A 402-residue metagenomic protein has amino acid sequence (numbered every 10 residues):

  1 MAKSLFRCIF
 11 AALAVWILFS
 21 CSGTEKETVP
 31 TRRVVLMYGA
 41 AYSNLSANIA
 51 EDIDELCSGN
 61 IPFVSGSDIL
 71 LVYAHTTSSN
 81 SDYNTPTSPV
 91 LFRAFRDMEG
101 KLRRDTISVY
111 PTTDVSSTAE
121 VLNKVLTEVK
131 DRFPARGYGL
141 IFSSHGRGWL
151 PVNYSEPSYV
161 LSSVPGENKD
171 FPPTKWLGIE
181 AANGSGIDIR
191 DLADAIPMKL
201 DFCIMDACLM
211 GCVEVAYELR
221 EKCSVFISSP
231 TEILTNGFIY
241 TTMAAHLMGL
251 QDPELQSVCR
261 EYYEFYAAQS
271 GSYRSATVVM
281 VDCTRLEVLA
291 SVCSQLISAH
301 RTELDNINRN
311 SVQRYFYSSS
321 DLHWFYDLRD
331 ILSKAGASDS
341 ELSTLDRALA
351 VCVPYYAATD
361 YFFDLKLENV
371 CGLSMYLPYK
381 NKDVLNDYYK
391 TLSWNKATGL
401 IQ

Functional and structural regions predicted by a protein language model:
M1-I9: Bacterial N-terminal signal peptides that target proteins for export
A12-V15: Short, linear, compositionally biased motifs with a strong N-terminal bias
I17-S20: C-terminal motif of bacterial Sec signal peptides marking the signal peptidase cleavage site
S22-A135, Y388-Y389: N-terminal extension/subdomain marker
T28, E156, V164-Q402: Terminal, contiguous helix-loop blocks that mediate binding/assembly
V34-Y38, I69-Y73, G139-F142, D201-M205 (+2 more regions): Structural recognition of the beta-strand scaffold that forms the well-ordered cores of secreted hydrolase catalytic
H75-T77, D82-R103, D114-P197, A207-C208 (+2 more regions): Catalytic-core segments of thiol-dependent peptidases
